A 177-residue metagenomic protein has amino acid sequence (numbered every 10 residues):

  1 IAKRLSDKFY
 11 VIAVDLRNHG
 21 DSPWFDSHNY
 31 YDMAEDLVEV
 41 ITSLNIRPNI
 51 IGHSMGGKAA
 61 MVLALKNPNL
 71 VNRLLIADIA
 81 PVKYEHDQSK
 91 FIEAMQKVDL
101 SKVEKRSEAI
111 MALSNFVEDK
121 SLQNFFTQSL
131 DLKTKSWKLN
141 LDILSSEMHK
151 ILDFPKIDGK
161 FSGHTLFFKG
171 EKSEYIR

Functional and structural regions predicted by a protein language model:
K3-I51: Active-site loop/oxyanion-hole signature of alpha/beta-hydrolase fold enzymes
Y10, R47-N49, L70-R73, H164: Structural signature of beta-strand start/N-cap positions in the alpha/beta core of ABC transporter nucleotide-binding
I12-V14, H53, A77, F168: The conserved SAM/SAH-binding core of class I Rossmann-like methyltransferase domains, concentrating on the hydrophobic
H19-S22, K58, V82, Y175: Active-site loop signature of alpha/beta-hydrolase-fold enzymes
G52-G56, A60: Gly/Ala-rich beta-loop-alpha elbow adjacent to hydrolase catalytic centers
M61-K66, L70-E104: Flexible "cap/lid" loop of the alpha/beta hydrolase fold
A94-L100, E108-S121, S129, M148 (+1 more regions): Helix-loop "lid/cap" segments that line or gate small-molecule binding pockets
K133-R177: Conserved serine/cysteine hydrolase catalytic core
